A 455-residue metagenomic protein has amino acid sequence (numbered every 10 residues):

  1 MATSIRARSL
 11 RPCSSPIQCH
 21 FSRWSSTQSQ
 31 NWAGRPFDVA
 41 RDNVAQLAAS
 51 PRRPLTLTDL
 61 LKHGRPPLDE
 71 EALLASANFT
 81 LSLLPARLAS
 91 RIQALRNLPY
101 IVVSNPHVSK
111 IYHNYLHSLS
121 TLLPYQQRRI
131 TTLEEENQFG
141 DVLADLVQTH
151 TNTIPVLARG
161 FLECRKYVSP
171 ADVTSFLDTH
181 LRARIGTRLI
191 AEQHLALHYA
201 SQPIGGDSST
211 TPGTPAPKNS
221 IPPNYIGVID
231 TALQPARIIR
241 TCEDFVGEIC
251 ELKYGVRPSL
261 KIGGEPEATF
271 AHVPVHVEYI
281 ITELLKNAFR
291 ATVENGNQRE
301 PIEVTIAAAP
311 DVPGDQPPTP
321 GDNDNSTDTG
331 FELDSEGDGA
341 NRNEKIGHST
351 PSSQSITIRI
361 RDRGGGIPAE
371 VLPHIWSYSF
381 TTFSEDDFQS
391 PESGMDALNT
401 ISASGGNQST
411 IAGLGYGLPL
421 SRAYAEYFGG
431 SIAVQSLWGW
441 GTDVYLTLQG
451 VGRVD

Functional and structural regions predicted by a protein language model:
M1-S50, D455: N-terminal mitochondrial targeting presequence
G34, D38-V256, P274: Signal-transmission coiled-coils
E248-I249, V273-V304, A309-D311, T319-S352 (+1 more regions): Conserved ATP-binding N-box helix of the HATPase_c
P258-I280: Conserved short strand/loop->alpha-helix "switch" segment adjacent to the catalytic nucleotide/phosphoryl-transfer site
S355, G366, G415, W438-Y445 (+1 more regions): Glycine-rich nucleotide-binding loop
D362: Acidic ATP/Mg2+-coordinating residue in the GHKL
I367-S404: Short conserved segment of the HATPase_c
G405-N407, G429-S436: Glycine-rich ATP-binding loops of the HATPase_c
